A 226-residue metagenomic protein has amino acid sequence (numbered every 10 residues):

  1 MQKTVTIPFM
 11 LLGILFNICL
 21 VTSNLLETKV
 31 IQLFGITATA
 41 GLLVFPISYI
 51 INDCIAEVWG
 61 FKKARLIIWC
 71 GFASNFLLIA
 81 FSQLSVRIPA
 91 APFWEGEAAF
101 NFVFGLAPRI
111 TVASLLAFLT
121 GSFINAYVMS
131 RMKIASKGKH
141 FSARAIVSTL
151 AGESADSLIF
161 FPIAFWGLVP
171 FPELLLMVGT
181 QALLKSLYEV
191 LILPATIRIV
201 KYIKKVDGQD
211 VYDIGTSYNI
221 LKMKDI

Functional and structural regions predicted by a protein language model:
M1-F72, F76: Hydrophobic transmembrane alpha-helices
E27, I31, L78-V86, G121 (+4 more regions): Alpha-helical transmembrane segments and their lipid-water interface positions in multi-pass membrane proteins
L43, A99-A113, Q181: Short aromatic-rich membrane-water interface segments that cap or initiate transmembrane helices in multi-pass membrane
L84-A107: Membrane-interface interhelical connector segments
A135-S154: Internal alpha-helical transmembrane segments of multi-pass membrane proteins
S148, L176-E189: Pore-lining and gate-forming transmembrane alpha-helices of multi-pass membrane transport proteins
P162-P172: Interfacial helix-loop-helix junctions of multi-pass membrane proteins
V200-I226: Short, highly charged, low-complexity non-transmembrane loops/tails of multi-pass membrane proteins
